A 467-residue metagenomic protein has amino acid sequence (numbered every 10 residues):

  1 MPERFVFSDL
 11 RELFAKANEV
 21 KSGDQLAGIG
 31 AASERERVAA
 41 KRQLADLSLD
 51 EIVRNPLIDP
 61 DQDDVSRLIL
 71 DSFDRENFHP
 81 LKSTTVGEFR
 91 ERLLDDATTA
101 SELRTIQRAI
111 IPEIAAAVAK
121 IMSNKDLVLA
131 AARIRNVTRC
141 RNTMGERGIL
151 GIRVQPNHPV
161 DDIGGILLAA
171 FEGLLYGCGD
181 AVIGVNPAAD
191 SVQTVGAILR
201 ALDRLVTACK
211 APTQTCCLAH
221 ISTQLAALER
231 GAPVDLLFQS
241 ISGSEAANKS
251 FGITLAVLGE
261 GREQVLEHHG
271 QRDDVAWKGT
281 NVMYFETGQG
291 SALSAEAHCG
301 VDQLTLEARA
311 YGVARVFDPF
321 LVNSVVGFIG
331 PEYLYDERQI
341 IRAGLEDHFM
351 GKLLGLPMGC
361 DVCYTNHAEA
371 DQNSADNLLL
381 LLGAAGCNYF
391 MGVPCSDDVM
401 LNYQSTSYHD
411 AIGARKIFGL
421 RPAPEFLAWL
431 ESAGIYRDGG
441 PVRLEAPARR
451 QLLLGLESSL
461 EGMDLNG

Functional and structural regions predicted by a protein language model:
M1-L167, L175, D180-G467: Anaerobic metallocofactor- and corrinoid-dependent redox/one-carbon enzyme cores, especially those from methanogenesis
